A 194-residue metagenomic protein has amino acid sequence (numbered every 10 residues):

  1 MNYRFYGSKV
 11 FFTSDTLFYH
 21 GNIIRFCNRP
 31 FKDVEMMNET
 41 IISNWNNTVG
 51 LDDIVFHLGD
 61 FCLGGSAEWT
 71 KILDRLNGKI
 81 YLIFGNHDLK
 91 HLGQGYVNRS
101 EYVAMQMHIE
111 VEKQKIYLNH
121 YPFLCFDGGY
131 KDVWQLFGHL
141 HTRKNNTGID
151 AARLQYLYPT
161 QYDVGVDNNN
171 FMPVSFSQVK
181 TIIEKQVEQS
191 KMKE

Functional and structural regions predicted by a protein language model:
M1-K32, Y162-E194: Acidic, histidine-bearing metal-coordination/catalytic regions of metal-dependent phosphoesterases
R4, F11-V111: Core catalytic region of metal-dependent phosphoesterases/phosphodiesterases, especially metallo-beta-lactamase-like
V97-M192: Conserved beta-sheet core of the metallophosphoesterase superfamily
